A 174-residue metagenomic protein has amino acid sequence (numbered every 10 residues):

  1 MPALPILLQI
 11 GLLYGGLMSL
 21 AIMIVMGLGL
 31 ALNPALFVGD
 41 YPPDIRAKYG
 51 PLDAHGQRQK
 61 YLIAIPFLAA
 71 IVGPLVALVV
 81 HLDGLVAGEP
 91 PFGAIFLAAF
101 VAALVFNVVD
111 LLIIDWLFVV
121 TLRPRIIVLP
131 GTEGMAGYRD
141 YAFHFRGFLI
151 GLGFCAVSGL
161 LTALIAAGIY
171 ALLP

Functional and structural regions predicted by a protein language model:
M1-Q9: Short, strongly hydrophobic alpha-helical membrane anchors
L13-P34, A102-V120: Hydrophobic alpha-helical membrane-embedded segments
M26-Y49: Membrane-interface helix-loop junction between the first two transmembrane segments
Y49-A69: Interfacial helix-start motif at the membrane-water boundary
G88-V105: Interfacial segments of alpha-helical transmembrane regions
I113-E133: Juxtamembrane non-transmembrane "cap" segments at the membrane-aqueous interface of multi-pass membrane proteins
I127-R146: Short, membrane-exposed interhelical loops at transmembrane-helix boundaries
T162-P174: Juxtamembrane boundary at the C-terminal end of a transmembrane helix
